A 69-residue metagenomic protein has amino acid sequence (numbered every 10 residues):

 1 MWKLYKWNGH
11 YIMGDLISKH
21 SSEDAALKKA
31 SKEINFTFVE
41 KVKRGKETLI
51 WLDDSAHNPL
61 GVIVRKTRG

Functional and structural regions predicted by a protein language model:
M1-D15: Short aromatic-glycine-(Arg/Gly/Cys) micro-motifs in beta-strand/loop hairpins
N8-I12, H20-K41: A short, charged, amphipathic alpha-helix used as a generic interaction element across diverse proteins
D15, D24, D53-D54: Acidic-enriched, low-complexity/disordered segments with a strong bias for Aspartate over Glutamate
K32-G69: Short, mixed-charge low-complexity intrinsically disordered segments
